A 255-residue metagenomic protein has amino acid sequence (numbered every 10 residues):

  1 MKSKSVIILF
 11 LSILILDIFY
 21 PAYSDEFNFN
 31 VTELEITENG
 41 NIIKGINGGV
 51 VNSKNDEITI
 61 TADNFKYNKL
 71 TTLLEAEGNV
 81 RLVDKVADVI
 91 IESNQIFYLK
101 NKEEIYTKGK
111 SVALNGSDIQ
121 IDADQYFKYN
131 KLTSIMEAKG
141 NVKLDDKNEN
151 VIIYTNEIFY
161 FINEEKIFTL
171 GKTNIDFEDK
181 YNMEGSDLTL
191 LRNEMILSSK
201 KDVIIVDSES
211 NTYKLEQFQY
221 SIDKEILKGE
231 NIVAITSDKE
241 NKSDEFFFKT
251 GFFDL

Functional and structural regions predicted by a protein language model:
M1-L9: Bacterial N-terminal signal peptides that target proteins for export
I8-D17: Bacterial N-terminal signal peptides
P21-L255: N-terminal amphipathic/hydrophobic interface segments
